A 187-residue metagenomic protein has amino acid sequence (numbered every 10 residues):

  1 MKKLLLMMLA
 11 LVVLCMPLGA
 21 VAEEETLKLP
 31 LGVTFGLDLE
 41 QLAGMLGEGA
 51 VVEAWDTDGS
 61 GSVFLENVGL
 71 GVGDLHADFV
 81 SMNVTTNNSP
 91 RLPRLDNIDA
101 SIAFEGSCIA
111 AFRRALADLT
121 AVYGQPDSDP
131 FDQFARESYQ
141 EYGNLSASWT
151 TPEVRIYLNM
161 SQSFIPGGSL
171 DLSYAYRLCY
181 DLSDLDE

Functional and structural regions predicted by a protein language model:
M1-L4: Positively charged n-region of N-terminal signal peptides that target proteins for export
L6-M8, E25: Hydrophobic alpha-helical segments and their boundary regions
M8-M16: Bacterial N-terminal signal peptides
G19-G143, S163-E187: Short helix/turn-capping signatures at newly exposed starts of structured segments
N67, S148-E153: Active-site beta-strand termini and strand-to-loop segments that position acidic
